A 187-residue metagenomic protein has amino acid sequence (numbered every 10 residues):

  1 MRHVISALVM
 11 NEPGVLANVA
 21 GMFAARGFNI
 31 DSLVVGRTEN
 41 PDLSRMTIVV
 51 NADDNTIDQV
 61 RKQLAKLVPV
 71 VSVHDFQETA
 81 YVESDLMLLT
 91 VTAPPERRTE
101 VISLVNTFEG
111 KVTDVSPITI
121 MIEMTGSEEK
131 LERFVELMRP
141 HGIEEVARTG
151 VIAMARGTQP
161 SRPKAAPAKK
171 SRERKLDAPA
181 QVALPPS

Functional and structural regions predicted by a protein language model:
M1-R45, V49-S187: Long, contiguous binding/interaction regions
